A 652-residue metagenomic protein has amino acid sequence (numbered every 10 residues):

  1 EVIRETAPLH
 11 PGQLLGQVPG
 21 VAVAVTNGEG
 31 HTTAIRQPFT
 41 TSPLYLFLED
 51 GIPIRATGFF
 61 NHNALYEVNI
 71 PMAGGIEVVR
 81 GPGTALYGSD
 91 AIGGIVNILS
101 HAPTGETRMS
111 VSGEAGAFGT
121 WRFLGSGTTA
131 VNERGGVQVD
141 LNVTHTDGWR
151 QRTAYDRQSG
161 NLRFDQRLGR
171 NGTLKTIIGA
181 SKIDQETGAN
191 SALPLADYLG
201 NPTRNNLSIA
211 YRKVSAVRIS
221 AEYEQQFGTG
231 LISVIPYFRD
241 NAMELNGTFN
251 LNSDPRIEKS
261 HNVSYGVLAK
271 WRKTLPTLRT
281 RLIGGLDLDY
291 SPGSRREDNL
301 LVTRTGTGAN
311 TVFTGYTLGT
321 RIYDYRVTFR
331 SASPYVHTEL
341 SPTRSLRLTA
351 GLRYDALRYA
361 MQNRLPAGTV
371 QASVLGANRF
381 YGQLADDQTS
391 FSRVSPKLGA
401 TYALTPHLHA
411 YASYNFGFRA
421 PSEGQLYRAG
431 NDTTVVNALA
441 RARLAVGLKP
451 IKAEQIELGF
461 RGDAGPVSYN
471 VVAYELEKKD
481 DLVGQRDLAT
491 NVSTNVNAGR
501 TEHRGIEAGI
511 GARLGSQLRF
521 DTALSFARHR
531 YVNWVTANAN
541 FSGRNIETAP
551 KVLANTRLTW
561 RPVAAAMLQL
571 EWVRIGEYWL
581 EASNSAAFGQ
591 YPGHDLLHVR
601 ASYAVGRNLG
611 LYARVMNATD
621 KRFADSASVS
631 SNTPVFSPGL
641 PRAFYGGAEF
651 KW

Functional and structural regions predicted by a protein language model:
G12-I52, A56, G74: Extracytoplasmic beta-strand/coil segments of soluble accessory domains associated with Gram-negative outer-membrane
I52-R80, L99: Short acidic/polar hinge/loop motifs at secondary-structure boundaries that mediate gating or recognition
R108, A117-H145, R150-G188, I209-T229 (+6 more regions): Transmembrane beta-barrel wall of Gram-negative outer-membrane proteins
G125-T128, E222-F227, L231-G247, A403 (+7 more regions): Membrane-embedded beta-barrel scaffold of Gram-negative outer-membrane proteins
G179, T338, A412, I456 (+3 more regions): Conserved C-terminal beta-signal and adjacent last beta-strands/turns of outer-membrane beta-barrel proteins
G188-N205, N246-I257, D298-I322, Y359-T389 (+5 more regions): Solvent-exposed loop segments that connect transmembrane elements
W271-T274, S341-L348, A356-L357, S468-K478 (+2 more regions): Gram-negative outer-membrane beta-barrel transporters
T274-D289, Y325-E477, S525, T559-A565: Structural signature of Gram-negative outer-membrane beta-barrels, strongest in the C-terminal barrel of TonB-dependent
